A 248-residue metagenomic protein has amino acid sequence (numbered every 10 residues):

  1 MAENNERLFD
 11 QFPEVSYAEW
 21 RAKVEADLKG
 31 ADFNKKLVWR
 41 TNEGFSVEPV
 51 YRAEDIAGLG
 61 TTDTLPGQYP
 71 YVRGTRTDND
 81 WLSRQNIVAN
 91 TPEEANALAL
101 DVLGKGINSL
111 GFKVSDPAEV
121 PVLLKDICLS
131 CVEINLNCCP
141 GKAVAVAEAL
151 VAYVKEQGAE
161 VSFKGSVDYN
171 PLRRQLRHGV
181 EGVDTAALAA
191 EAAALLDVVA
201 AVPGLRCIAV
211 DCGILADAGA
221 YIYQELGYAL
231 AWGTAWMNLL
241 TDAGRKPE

Functional and structural regions predicted by a protein language model:
A2-E248: Catalytic alpha/beta active-site cores
